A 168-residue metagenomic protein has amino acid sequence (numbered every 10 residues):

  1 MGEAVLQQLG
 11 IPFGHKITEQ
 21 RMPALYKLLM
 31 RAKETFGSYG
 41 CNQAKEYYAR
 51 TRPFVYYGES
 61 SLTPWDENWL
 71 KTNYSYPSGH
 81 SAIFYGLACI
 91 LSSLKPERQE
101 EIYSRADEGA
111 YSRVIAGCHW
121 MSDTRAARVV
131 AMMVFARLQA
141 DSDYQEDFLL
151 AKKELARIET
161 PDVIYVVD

Functional and structural regions predicted by a protein language model:
M1-A116, R137-D143, D147, Y165-V166: Hydrophobic alpha-helical bundle signature of multipass membrane enzymes
A82, M121, R125: Active-site His/Glu-centered metal-binding helix of metallohydrolases
M132-V134: Catalytic phosphate/nucleotide-handling subdomain of diverse soluble enzymes
L150-D168: Primarily interfacial, aromatic-capped hydrophobic alpha-helices that serve as membrane anchors
